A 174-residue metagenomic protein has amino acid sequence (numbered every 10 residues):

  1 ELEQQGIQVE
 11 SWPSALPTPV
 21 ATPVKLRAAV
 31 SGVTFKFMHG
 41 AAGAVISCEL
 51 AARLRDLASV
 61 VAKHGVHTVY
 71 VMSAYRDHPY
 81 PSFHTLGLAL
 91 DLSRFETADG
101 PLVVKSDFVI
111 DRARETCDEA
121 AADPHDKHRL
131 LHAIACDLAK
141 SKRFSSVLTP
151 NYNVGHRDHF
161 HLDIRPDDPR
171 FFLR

Functional and structural regions predicted by a protein language model:
E1-V71: Active-site acidic/histidine clusters and adjacent loop/turn architecture that either coordinate catalytic ions
E10-R27, L86-R174: Catalytic cores and adjacent binding grooves of peptidoglycan-active enzymes
M38-A41, R53, R76, D118 (+1 more regions): Generic preference for well-ordered secondary structure
G43-L54, P81-T85, D123-L131: Solvent-exposed, acidic/flexible segments
D56-P81, A133-T149, N153: Conserved short secondary-structure elements within globular domains
